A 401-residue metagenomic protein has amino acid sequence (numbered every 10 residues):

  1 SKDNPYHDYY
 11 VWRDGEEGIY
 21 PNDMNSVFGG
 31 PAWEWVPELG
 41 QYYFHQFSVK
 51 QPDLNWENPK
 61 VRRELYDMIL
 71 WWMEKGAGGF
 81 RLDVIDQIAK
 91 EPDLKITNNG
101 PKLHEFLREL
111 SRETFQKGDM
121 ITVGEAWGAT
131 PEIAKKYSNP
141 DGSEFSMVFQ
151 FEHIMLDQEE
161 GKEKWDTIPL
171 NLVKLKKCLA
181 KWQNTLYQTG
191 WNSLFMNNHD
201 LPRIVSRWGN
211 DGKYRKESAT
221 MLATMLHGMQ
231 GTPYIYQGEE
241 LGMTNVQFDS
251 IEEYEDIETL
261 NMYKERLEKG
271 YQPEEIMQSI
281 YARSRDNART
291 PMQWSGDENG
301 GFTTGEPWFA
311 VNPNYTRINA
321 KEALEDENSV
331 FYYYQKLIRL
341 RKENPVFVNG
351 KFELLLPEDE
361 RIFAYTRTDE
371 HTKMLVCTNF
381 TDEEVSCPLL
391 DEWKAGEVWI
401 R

Functional and structural regions predicted by a protein language model:
S1-R401: Active-site and adjacent substrate-binding regions of carbohydrate-active enzymes
